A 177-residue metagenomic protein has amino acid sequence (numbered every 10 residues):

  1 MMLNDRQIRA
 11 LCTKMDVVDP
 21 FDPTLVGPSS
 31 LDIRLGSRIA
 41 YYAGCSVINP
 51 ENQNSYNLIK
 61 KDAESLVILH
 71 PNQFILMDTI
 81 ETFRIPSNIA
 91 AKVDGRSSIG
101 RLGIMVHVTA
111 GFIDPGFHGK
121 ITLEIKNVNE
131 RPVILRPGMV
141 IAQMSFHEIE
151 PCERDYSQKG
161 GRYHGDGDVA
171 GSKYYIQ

Functional and structural regions predicted by a protein language model:
M1-Q177: DUTPase catalytic domain/fold
